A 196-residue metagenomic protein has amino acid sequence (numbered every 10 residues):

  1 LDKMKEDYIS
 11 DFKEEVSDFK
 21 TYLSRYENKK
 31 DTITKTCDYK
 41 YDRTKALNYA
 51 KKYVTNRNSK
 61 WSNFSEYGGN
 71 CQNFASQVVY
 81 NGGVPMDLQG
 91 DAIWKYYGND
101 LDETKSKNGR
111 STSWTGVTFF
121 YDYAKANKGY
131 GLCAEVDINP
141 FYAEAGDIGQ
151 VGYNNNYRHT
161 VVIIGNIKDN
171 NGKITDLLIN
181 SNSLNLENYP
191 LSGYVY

Functional and structural regions predicted by a protein language model:
L1, V162-Y196: Glycine-rich, aromatic-bearing surface loops/beta-hairpins
L1-N81: Active-site-adjacent structural elements in enzyme catalytic domains
V54-T55, V79-V84, Q150, N154 (+1 more regions): Hydrophobic/aromatic-lined pockets within catalytic cores
K60-T115: Extended boundary segments
N73-Q77, M86, D147-V151, V162 (+1 more regions): Structural recognition of the beta-strand scaffold that forms the well-ordered cores of secreted hydrolase catalytic
G98-L177: ...with weaker cross-activation on analogous glycine-rich loops/strands in unrelated enzymes
